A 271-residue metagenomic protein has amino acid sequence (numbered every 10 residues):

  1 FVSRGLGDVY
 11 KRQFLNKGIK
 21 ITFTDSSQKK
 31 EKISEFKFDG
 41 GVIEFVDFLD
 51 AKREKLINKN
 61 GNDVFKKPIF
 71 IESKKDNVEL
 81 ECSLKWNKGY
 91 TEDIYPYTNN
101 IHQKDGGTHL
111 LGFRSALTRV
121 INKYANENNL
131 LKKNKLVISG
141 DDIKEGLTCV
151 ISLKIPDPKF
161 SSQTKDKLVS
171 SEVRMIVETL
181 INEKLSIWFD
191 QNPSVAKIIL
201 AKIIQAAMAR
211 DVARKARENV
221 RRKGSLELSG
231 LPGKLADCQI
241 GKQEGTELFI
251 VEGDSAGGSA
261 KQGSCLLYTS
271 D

Functional and structural regions predicted by a protein language model:
F1-Y10, C265-D271: Single conserved hydrophobic/aromatic residue that forms the stacking wall/gate of nucleotide- or nucleobase-binding
K11, N16-I19, F23-D166, E227-Q262: GHKL/Histidine-kinase-like ATPase module
G140-I199: Extended, well-ordered alpha-helical scaffold/bundle regions in very large, multi-domain proteins
S171-I176, L180-V195, E244-S270: Metal-dependent catalytic core segments for phosphate chemistry
V195-I204, A209-A213: Long, highly charged low-complexity segments enriched in Glu/Asp and Lys/Arg with interspersed Ser/Thr
K215, L228, L267-S270: Cofactor-binding active-site loop characterized by glycine-rich and histidine/acidic residues
E218-K223: N-terminal cationic and glycine-rich segments that engage phosphates or anionic surfaces
